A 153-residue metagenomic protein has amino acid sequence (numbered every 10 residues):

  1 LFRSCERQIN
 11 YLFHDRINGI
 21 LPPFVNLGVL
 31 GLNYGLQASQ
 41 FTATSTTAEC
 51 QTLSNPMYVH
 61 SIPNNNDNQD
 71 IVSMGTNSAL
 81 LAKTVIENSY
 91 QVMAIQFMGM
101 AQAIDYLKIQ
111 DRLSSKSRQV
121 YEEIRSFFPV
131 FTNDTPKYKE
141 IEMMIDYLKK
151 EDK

Functional and structural regions predicted by a protein language model:
F2-K153: C-terminal auxiliary extensions adjacent to catalytic cores
